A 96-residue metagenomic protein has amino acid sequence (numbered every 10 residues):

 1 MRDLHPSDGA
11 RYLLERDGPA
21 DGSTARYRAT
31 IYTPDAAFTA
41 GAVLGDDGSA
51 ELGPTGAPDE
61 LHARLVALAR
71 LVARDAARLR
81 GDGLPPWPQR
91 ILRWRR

Functional and structural regions predicted by a protein language model:
M1-E15, D21, L92-R96: Actinobacteria-biased recognition of intrinsically disordered, low-complexity terminal regions
D3-H5, T33-D35, P85: Residue-level signal for the start and early helices of compact helical domains
A10-T39: Amphipathic, interaction-prone secondary-structure segments
A37-A50: Extended Gly/Ser/Thr-rich low-complexity repeat segments, especially those forming or decorating extracellular
S49-R96: Acidic, low-complexity intrinsically disordered segments
